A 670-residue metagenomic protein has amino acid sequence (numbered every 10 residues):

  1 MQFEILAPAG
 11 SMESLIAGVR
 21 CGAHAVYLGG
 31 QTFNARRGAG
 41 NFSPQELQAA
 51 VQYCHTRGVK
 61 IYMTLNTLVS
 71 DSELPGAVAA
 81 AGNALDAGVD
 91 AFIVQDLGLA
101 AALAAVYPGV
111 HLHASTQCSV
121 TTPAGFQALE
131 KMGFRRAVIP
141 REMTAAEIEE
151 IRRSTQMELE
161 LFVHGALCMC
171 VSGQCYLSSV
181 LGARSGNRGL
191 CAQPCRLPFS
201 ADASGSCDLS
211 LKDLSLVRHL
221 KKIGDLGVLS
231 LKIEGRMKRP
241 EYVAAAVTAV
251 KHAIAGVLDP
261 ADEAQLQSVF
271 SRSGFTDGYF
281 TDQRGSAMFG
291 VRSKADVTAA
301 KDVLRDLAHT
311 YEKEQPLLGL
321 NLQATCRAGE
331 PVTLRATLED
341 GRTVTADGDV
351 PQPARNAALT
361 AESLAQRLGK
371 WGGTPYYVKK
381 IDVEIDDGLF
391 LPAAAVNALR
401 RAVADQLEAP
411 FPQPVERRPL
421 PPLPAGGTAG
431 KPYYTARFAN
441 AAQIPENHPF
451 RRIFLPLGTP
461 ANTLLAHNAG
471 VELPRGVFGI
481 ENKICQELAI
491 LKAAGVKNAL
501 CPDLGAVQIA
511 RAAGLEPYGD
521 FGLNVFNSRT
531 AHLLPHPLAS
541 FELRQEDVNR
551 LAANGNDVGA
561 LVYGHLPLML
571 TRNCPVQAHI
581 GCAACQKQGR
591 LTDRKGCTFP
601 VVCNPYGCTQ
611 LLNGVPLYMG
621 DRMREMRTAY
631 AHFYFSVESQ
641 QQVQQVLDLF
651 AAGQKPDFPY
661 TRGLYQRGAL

Functional and structural regions predicted by a protein language model:
M1-V120, V138-M143, E147-S230, M237-L670: Active-site pocket-lining/capping segments in soluble small-molecule metabolic enzymes
R135: Long, basic N-terminal domains or extensions that often function in RNA/ssDNA interaction or organelle/cellular
